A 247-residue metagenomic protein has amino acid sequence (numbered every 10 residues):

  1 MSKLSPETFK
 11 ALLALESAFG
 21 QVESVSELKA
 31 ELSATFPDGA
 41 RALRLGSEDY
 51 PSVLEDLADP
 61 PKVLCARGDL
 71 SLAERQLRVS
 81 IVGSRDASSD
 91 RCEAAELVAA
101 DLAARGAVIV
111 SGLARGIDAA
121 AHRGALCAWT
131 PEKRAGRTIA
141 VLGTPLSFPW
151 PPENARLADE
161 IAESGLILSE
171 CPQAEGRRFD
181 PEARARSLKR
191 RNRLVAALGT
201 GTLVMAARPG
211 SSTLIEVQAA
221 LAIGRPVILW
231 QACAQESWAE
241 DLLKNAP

Functional and structural regions predicted by a protein language model:
M1-P51, L242: Short, small/acidic-rich helices and loops at N termini and domain boundaries of DNA replication/processing enzymes
K3-L4, A40-P247: Glycine-biased, small-residue-rich flexible motifs in mid-sequence functional cores and linkers
